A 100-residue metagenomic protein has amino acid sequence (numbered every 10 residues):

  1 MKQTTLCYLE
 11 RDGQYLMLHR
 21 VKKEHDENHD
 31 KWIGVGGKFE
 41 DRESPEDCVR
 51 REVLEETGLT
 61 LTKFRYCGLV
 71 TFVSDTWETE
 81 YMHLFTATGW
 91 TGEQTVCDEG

Functional and structural regions predicted by a protein language model:
M1-M17, V35-F39: Conserved N-terminal beta-strand and adjoining loop/helix that marks the start of the Nudix/MutT-like hydrolase domain
K2, E10, D26-E27, W77-T79: A generic fold-level signal
R11-Q14, V21-K22, T88-G92: Short loop segments at secondary-structure junctions
L16, E24-H25, V73, E93: Flexible, glycine-rich phosphate/dinucleotide-binding loops and adjacent beta-alpha linkers at cofactor/substrate
H29-W32: A positional/architectural concept
F39-T62, F72-G100: Unchanged
